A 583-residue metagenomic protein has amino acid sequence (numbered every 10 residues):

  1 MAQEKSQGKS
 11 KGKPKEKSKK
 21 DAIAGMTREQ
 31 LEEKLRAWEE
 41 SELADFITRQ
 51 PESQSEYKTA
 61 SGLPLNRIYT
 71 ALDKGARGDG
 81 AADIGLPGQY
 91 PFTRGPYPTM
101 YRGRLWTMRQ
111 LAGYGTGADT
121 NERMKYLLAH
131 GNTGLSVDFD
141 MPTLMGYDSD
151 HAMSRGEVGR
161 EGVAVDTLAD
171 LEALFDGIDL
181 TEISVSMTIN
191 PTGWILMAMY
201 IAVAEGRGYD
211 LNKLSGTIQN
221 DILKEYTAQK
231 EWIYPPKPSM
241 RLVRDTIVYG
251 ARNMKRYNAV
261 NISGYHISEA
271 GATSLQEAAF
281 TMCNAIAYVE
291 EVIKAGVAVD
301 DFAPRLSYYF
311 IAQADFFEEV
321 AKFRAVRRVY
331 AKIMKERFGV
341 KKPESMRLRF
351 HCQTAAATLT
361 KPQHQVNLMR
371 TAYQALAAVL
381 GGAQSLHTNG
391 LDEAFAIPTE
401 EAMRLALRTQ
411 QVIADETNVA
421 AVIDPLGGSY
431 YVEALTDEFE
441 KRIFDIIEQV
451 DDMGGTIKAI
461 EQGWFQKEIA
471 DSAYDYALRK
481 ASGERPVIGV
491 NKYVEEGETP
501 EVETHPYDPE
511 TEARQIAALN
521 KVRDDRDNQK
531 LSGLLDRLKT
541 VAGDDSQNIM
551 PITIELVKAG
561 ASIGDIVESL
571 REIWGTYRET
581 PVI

Functional and structural regions predicted by a protein language model:
M1-A169, L174-D179, A204-Y209, E448 (+3 more regions): Acidic/polar, glycine-rich intrinsically disordered N-terminal extensions of enzymes
E33-N66, A71-G80, M197, K237 (+3 more regions): Gly/Pro-rich turn-and-neighbor structural signature
W106-A112, L135-V137, E161, I183-I189 (+5 more regions): Hydrophobic faces of well-ordered beta-strands that scaffold small-molecule active sites in alpha/beta enzyme cores
A129-L135, G177-I183, V203-S215, V248-N258 (+12 more regions): Secondary-structure transition/capping motifs at alpha-helix termini and the adjoining loop/turn into the next element
N132, S154-K294, E319-I333, H364-A372: Active-site cavity-forming subdomains of large catalytic enzyme subunits
L196, G271-A279, Q313-A325, T354-L368 (+6 more regions): Short glycine/threonine-rich loop-to-helix capping motif typified by GTGT followed within a few residues by an Asp-Pro
N220-E225, E231-Y234, S239-V297, M369-I447 (+2 more regions): Mobile "lid/hinge" segments at catalytic clefts and subdomain interfaces of large enzymes
G296-P304, K332-R337, K341-M346, V412 (+1 more regions): Catalytic or ion-coupling anion/metal-binding cores of large enzyme and transporter domains
